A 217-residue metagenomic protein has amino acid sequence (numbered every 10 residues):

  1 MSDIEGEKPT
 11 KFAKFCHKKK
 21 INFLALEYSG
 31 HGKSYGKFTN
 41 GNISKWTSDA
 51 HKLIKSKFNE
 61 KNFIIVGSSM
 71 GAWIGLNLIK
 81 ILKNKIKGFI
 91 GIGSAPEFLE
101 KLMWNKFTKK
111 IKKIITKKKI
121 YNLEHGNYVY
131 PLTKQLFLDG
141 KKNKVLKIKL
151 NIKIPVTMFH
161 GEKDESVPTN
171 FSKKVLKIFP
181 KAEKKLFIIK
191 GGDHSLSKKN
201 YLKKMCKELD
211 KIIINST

Functional and structural regions predicted by a protein language model:
M1-E7: Short substrate-entry loop that stabilizes the transition state in hydrolases
P9, A13-Y35: Conserved alpha/beta-hydrolase
H31-F58: Catalytic nucleophile-loop/oxyanion-hole region of alpha/beta-hydrolase and closely related hydrolase-like folds
G67-G75: Gly/Ala-rich beta-loop-alpha elbow adjacent to hydrolase catalytic centers
N84-L132: Hydrolase active-site cap/lid region
N151-I152, M158-H160, D164: Short beta-strand/loop motif that positions the catalytic acidic residue of the alpha/beta-hydrolase fold
E165-F171, S197: Conserved alpha/beta-hydrolase "acid-adjacent" motif
G192-K204: Catalytic histidine-centered segment of alpha/beta-hydrolase-like enzymes
